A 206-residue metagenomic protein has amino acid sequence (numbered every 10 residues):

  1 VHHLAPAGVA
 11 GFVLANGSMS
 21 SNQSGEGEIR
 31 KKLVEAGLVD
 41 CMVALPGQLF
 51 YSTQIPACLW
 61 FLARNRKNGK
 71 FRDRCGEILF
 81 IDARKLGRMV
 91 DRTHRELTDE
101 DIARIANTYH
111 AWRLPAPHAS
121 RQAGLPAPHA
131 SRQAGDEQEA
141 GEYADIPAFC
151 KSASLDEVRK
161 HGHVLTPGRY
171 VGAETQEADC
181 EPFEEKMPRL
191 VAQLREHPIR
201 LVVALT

Functional and structural regions predicted by a protein language model:
V1-H118, L125, D136-T206: A conserved structural/catalytic subdomain of Rossmann-like adenosyl-cofactor enzymes
